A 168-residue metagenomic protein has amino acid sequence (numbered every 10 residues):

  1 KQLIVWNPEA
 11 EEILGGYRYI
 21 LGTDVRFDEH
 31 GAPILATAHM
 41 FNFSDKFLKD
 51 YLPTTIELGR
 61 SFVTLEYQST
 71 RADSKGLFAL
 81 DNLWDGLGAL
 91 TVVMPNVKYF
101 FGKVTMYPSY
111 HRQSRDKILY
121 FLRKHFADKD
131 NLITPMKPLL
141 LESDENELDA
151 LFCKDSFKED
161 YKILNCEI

Functional and structural regions predicted by a protein language model:
K1-I4, R26-D28: A short helix-loop-beta-strand connector motif used in the catalytic cores of GNAT acetyltransferases and, in some
Q2-A10, R115-L122: Short, charged low-complexity intrinsically disordered segments located at boundaries of structured domains
I4, E11-I20: Conserved beta-strand in the GNAT
E9, I20, G59-F62: Anionic group-transfer/hydrolysis microenvironments
E9-E12, T70: Short, solvent-exposed loop/turn segments that connect beta-strands within catalytic domains and beta-strand-rich
V25-I168: Acyl-donor binding region in acyl/amide transferases
